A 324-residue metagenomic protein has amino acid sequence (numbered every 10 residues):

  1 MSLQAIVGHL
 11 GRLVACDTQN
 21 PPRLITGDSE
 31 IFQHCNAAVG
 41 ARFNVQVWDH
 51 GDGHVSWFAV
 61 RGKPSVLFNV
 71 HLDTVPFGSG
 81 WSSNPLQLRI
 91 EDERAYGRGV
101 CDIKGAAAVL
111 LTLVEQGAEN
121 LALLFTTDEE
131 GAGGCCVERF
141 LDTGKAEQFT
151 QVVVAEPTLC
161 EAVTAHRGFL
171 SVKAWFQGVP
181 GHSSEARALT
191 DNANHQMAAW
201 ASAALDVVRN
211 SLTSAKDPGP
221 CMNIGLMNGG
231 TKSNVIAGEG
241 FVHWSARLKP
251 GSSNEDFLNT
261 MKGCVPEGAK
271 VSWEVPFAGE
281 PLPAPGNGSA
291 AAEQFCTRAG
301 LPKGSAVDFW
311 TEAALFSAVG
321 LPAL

Functional and structural regions predicted by a protein language model:
M1, D49, P76, P157 (+1 more regions): Metal-dependent amide/peptide-bond hydrolase catalytic core, centered on the "pita-bread" metallohydrolase fold
S2-R98: Acidic/His- and Gly-rich active-site-bordering loop/insert found across diverse amide/peptide-bond hydrolases
L13, D17, V39, E156 (+2 more regions): Residue-level signal for inorganic ion chemistry
V75-E91, Q148-F149, T164-F176: Acidic-glycine-rich active-site phosphate/pyrophosphate-binding loop
E91-D102, L301-V307: Short pre-catalytic strand/loop immediately N-terminal to key active-site residues, enriched for Gly-Thr
G99, I103-S171: Acidic/histidine-rich catalytic neighborhood of metal-dependent amide-processing enzymes
